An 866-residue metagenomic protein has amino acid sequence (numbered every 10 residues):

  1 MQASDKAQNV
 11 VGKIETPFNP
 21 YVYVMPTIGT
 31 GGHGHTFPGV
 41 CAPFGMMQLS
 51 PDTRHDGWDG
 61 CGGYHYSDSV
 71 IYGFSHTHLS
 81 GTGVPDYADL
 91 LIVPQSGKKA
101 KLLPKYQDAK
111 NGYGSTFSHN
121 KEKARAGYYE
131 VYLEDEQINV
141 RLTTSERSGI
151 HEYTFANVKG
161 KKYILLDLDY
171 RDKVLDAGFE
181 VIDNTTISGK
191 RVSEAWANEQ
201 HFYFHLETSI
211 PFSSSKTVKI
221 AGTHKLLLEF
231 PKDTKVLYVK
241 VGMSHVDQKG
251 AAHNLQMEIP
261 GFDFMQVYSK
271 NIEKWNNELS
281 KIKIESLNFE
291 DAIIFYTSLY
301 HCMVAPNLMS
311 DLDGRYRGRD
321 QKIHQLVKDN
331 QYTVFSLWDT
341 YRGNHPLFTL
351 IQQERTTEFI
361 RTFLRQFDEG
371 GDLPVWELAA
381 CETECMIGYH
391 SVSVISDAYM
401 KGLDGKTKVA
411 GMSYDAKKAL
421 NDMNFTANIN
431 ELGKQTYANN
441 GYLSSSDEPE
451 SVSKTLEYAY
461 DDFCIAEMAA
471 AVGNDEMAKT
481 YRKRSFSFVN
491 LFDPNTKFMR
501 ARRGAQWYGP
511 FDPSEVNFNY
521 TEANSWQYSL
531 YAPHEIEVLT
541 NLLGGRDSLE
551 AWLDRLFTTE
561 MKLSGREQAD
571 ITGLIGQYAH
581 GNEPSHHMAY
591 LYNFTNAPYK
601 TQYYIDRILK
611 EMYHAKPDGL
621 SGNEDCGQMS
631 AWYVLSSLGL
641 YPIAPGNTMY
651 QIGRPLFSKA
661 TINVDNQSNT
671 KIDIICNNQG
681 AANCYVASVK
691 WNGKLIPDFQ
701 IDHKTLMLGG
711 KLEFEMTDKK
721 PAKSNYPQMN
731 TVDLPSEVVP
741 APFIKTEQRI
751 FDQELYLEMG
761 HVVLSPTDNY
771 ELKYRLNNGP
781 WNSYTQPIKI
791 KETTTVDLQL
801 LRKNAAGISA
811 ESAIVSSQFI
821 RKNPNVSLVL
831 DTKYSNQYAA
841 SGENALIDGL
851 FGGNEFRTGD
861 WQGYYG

Functional and structural regions predicted by a protein language model:
A7-H345, T349-S393, Y399-L456, C464-N490 (+6 more regions): Accessory carbohydrate-recognition regions in carbohydrate-active enzymes
L133-D135, I662-S668, W691, R802-A805: Short acidic, glycine-rich loop/turn motifs
V158-K159, A682-C684, L764-E771: Short proline/glycine-enriched turn/loop motifs at strand-loop junctions of beta-rich domains
D461: ATP-dependent phospho-/nucleotidyl transfer catalytic cores
T648-I674, V739-H761: Surface beta-strand/loop "capping" patches
W691-K694, N777-N778: Short strand-turn-strand beta-turns centered on an Asx-Gly dipeptide
K711-E713, A722-T832, S841: Low-complexity, disordered linker/stalk regions enriched in Pro/Thr/Ser/Gly
S816-G866: Disordered, acidic Ser/Thr/Pro-rich linker "stalks" and the adjacent N-terminal cap of the next globular domain
